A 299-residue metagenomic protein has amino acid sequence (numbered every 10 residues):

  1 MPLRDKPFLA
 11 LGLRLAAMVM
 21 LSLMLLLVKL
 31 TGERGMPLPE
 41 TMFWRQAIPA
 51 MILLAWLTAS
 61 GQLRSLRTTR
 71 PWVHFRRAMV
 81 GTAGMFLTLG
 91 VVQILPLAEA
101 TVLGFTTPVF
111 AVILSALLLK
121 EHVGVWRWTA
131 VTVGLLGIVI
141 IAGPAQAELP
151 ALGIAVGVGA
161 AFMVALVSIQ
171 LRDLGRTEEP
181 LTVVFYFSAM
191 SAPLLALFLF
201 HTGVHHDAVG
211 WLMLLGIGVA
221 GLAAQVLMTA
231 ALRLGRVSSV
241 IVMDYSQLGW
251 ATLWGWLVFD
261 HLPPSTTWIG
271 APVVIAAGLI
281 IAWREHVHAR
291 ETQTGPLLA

Functional and structural regions predicted by a protein language model:
L9-A17, L57, Q62-L87, L152-A160 (+2 more regions): Loop-to-transmembrane-helix transition segments
A10, M36-A83, M163-L166, Y186-H201: Transmembrane alpha-helices of multi-pass small-molecule transport proteins
V19-L26, L54, A78-F86, P108-I113 (+7 more regions): Hydrophobic/small/kink-forming positions within alpha-helical transmembrane segments of polytopic membrane proteins
S22, K29, L53, Q146-H206 (+2 more regions): Transmembrane alpha-helical segments that form core, pore/gating elements of small-molecule transporters/exporters
T88-G90, T107-T129, G249-W268: C-terminal transmembrane-helix exit sites in multi-pass transporters
T101-T106, L174-M190, Q225-W256: Helix-helix packing/entry segments at the starts of transmembrane helices
W126-G143, F162, T266-E285: Hydrophobic transmembrane alpha-helices of multi-pass small-molecule transport proteins
G249-A299: C-terminal-most transmembrane helix of multi-pass membrane proteins
